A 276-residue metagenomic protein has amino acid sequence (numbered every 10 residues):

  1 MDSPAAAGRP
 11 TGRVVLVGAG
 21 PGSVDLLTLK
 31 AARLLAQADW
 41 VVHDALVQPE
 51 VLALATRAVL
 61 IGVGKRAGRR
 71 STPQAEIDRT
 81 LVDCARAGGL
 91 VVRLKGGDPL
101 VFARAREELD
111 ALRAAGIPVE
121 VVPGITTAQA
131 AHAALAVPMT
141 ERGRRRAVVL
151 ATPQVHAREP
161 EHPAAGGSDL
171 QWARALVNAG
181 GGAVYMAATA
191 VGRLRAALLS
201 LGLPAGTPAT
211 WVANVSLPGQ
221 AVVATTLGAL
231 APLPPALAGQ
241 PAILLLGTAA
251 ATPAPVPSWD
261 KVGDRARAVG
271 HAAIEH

Functional and structural regions predicted by a protein language model:
M1-I125, A130, A229-A231, L237: Class I S-adenosyl-L-methionine
D2-P4, P10-V14, R86-V91, R104 (+1 more regions): A contiguous loop/helix-start segment that scaffolds small-molecule binding in enzyme catalytic cores
S3, G96-A179, A221-T225: Class I SAM-dependent methyltransferase SAM-binding "motif I" and its flanking Rossmann-like core
V17, L60, L81, L150-A151 (+2 more regions): Generic structural hydrophobic/aromatic packing signal, biased to beta-strands
L54, A134-L135, A197: Residue-level signal for well-ordered alpha-helical positions
V59-K65, P118-E120, M139-R146, G202-W211: Short hydrophobic/aromatic-enriched beta-strand-loop microsegments
R69-A75, R142-E159, P235-A242: Short, basic, helix/turn surface patches
